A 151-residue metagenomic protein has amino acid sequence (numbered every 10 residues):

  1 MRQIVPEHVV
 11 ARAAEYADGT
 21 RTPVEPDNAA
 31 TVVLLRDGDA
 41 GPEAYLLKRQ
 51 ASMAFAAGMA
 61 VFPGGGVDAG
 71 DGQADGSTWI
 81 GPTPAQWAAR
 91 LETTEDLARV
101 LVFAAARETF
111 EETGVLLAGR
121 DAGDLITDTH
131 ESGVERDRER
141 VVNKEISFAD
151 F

Functional and structural regions predicted by a protein language model:
M1-F151: N-terminal leader/linker segments that precede catalytic domains of diphosphate-processing enzymes
